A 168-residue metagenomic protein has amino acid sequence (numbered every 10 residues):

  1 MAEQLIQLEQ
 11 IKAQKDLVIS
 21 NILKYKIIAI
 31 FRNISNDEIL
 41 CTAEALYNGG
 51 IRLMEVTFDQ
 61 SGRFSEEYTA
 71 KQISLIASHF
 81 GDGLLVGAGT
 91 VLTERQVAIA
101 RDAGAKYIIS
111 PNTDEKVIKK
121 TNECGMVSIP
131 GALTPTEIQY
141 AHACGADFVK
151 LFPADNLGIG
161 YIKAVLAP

Functional and structural regions predicted by a protein language model:
A2-V86, V91-A103, E123: Conserved N-terminal beta1-alpha1 strand-loop-helix module at the mouth
Y68, G83, R95, R101-P168: Conserved anion-binding
